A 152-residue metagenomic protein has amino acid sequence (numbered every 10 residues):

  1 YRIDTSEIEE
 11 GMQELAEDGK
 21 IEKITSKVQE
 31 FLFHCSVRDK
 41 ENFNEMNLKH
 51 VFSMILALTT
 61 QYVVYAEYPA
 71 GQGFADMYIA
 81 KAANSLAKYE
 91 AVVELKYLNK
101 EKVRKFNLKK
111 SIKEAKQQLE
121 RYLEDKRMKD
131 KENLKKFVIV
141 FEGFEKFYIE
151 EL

Functional and structural regions predicted by a protein language model:
Y1-F106, K110-A115, L119, L123 (+1 more regions): Extended alpha-helical interface modules used as scaffolds for assembling large macromolecular complexes
E124-L152: Domain-level recognition of nuclease-like catalytic cores that cleave nucleotide substrates
